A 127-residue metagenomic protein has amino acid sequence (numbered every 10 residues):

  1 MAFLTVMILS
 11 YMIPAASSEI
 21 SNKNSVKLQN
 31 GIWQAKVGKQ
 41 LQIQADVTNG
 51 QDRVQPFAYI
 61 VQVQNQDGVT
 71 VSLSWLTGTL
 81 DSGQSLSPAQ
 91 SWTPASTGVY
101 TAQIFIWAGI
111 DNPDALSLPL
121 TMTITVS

Functional and structural regions predicted by a protein language model:
M1-I20, V61: Secretory targeting signatures
A15-Q40, S127: Short, compositionally biased P/S/T/A/G/V-rich stretches that sit at domain boundaries
V37, S82, S96-T97: Surface-exposed loops/turns
K39-T48: Short beta-strand elements of extracellular/lumenal beta-sandwich folds
N49-P56: A short beta-turn/strand-edge loop motif at beta-sheet boundaries
F57-Q62, T70, S96-V126: Terminal connector regions
G78-L86: Short proline/glycine- and polar residue-rich coil/turn motifs
A89-T97: Short, hydrophobic beta-strand segments
